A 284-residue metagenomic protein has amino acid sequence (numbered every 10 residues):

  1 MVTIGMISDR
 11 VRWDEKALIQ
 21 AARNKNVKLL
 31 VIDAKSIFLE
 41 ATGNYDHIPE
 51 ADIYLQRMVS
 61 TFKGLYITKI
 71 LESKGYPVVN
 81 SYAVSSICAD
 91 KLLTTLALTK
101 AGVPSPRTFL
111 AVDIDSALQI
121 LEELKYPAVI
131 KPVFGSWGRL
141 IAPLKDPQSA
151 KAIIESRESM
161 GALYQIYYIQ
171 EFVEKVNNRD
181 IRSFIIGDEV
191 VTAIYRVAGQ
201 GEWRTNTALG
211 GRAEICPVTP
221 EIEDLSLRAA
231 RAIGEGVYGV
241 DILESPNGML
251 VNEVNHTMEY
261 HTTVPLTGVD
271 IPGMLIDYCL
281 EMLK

Functional and structural regions predicted by a protein language model:
M1-V84: ATP-binding N-terminal substructure of ATP-dependent carboxylate-amine bond-forming enzymes
V2-S8, N44, E72-G75, A83-N178 (+1 more regions): Active-site nucleotide/adenylate-binding loops and adjacent lid/helix of ATP-dependent enzymes
V59-T61, F134-G135, T257: Short glycine-rich anion-binding loops that position phosphate/pyrophosphate groups of nucleotides and phosphorylated
A128, T192, Y238, L250-N252: Protein kinase-like catalytic core scaffold
A142-A229, I233: Phosphate-binding site of ATP-dependent enzymes
E221-D224, R228-Y238, V269-K284: Active-site "cap" helix and flanking loop/linker of ATP-utilizing ligase/carboxylase catalytic domains
D241: Nucleotide-cofactor and metal-assisted catalytic machinery
E244-K284: C-terminal active-site "lid" helix and adjoining low-complexity regulatory extension at the edge of ATP-using catalytic
